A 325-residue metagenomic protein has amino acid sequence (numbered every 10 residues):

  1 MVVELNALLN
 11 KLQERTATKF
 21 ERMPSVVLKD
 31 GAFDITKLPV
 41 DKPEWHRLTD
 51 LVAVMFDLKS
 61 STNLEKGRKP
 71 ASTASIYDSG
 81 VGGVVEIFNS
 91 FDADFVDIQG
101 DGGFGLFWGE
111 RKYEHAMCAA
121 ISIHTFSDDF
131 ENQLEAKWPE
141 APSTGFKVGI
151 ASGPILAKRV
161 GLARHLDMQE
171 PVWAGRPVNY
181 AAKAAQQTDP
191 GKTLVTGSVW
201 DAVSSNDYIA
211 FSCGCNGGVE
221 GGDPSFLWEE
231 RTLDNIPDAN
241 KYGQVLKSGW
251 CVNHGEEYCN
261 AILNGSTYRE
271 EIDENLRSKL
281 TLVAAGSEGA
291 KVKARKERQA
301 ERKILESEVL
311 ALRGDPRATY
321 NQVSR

Functional and structural regions predicted by a protein language model:
M1-L38, P190-R325: Intrinsically disordered, glycine/charged-rich C-terminal tails and inter-domain linkers that flank nucleotidyl cyclase
V40-C118: Catalytic NTP-binding/metal-coordinating core of nucleotidyl cyclase/transferase enzymes
K69, G103-P142, I150: Short helix/loop segment flanking the catalytic signature motif in cyclic-nucleotide metabolism enzymes
V81, V85, H124-E131, A185: Structural signal for well-ordered, non-membrane alpha-helices
W108-Y113, V148-M168: Catalytic strand-loop-helix junctions within cyclic-nucleotide turnover domains
W138-G145, T193-G197: Acidic/histidine metal-binding catalytic segments
A151, G175-S198: Catalytic/regulatory signature loops of cyclic-dinucleotide turnover enzymes and related class III nucleotidyl cyclases
R159-A185: Catalytic-core segments of nucleotide cyclases and related cyclic-nucleotide turnover enzymes
